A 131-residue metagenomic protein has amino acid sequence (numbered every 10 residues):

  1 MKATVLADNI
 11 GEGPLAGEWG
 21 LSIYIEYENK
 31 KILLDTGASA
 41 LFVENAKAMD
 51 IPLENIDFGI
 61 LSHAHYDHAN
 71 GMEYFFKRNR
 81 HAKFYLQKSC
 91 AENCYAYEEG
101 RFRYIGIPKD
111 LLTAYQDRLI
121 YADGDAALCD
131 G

Functional and structural regions predicted by a protein language model:
K2-A48: Conserved beta-strand hairpin/beta-sheet module of binuclear metal-dependent hydrolase folds, prominently
L6-D8, Q87, A122-G124: Conserved beta-strand termini and adjacent loop/short-helix elements that scaffold enzyme active sites in alpha/beta
P14, Y66, C94-Y97: Short, charged, surface-exposed secondary-structure boundary motifs
E18-G20, A48-M49, Y74-F76, E99-R101: Short, glycine/charged-enriched secondary-structure capping and boundary segments
I32-L34, F84, L128-G131: Short hydrophobic-aromatic micro-motifs
L41-S89: Active-site metal-binding motif and surrounding structural segment of the metallo-beta-lactamase
C90-G131: Metallo-beta-lactamase
